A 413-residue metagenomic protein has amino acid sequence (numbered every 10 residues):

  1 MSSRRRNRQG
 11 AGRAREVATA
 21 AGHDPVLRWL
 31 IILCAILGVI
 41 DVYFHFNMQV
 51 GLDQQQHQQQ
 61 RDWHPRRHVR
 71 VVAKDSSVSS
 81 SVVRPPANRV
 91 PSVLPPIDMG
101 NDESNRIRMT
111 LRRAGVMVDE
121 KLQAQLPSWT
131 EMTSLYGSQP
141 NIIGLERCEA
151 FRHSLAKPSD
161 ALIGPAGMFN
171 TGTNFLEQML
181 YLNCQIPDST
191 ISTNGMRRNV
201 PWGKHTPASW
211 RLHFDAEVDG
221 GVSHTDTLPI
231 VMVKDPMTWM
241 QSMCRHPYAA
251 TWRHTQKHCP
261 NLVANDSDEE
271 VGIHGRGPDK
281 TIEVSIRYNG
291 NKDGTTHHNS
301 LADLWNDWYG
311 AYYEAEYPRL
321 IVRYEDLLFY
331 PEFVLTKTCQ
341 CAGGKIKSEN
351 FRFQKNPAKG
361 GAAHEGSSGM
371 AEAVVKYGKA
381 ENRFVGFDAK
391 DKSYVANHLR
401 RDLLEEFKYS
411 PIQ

Functional and structural regions predicted by a protein language model:
S2-S3, R28, G38-F46, S79 (+4 more regions): PAPS-dependent sulfotransferases, especially Golgi type II membrane carbohydrate sulfotransferases
S2-V71: N-terminal signal-anchor transmembrane helix specifying type II single-pass membrane topology of secretory-pathway
V17, L52, W63, V69-V72 (+4 more regions): Hydrophobic/aromatic hotspots within intrinsically disordered, low-complexity regions
A166-E177: Glycine-rich phosphate-binding P-loop
E177-Q178, S189-T190, S242-R245: Short, solvent-exposed loop/turn and secondary-structure capping segments
L182-V222: Conserved substrate/cofactor phosphate-moiety recognition/catalytic segment in nucleotide-dependent phosphotransferases
D215-R383: PAPS-dependent sulfotransferase catalytic domain
